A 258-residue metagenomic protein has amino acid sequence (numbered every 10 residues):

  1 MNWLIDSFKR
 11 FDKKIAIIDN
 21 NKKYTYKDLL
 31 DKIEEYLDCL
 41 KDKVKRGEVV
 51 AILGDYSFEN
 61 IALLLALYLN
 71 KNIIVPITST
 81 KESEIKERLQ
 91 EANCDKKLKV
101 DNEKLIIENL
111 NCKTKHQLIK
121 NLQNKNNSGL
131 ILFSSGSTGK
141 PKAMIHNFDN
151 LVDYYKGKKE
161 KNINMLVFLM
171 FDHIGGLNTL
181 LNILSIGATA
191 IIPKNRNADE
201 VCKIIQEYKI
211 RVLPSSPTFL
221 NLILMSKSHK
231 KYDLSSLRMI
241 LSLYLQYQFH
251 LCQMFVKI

Functional and structural regions predicted by a protein language model:
I5, K13-V44, S83-K86: Conserved AMP-binding/adenylate-forming core of the ANL superfamily
K22, D38-T80, M170: Conserved AMP-binding/adenylate-forming
T25-Y26, N127-K156: Conserved AMP-binding A3 loop
V50, L67, S128, S134-S137 (+4 more regions): Conserved S/T- and glycine-rich ATP-binding loop of Class I adenylate-forming
N102-S128, I145: Flexible, low-complexity linker/hinge segments
V152-N164, D172-V212, S226: Conserved AMP-binding/adenylation subdomain of ANL enzymes
P193-I258: Conserved adenylate-forming
